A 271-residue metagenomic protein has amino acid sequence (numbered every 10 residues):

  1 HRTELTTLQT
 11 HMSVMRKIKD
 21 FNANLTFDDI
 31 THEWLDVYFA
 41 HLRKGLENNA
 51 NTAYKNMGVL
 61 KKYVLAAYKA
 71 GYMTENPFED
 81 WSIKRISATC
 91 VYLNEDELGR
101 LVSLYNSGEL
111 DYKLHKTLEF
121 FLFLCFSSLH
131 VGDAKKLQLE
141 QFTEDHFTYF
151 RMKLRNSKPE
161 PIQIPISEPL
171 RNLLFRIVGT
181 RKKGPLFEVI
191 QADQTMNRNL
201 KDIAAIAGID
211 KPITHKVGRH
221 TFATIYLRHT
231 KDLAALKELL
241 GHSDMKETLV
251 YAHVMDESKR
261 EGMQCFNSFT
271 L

Functional and structural regions predicted by a protein language model:
H1-L46: Basic/aromatic-enriched alpha-helical hairpins
K17-D20, L25-I30, G45-E79, H130-G132: N-terminal DNA-binding recognition helix of tyrosine site-specific recombinases/integrases
Y54, M73, E79-V131: Basic, Lys/Arg- and aromatic-enriched nucleic-acid-binding interface segment
Y92, R151-R155, L240, D244-C265: Catalytic-site neighborhood detector that most strongly recognizes the C-terminal catalytic loop/helix of tyrosine
H115-L118, I190-Q194, D210-T230, A252: Short basic/aromatic active-site micro-motif
L122, F126, G132-D133, D202 (+2 more regions): C-terminal catalytic core of tyrosine-transesterase DNA break-rejoin enzymes
R155-F175, R181-D202: C-terminal catalytic core of Y-nucleophile DNA break-rejoin enzymes
P159-E168, N172, R176-I177, H253-L271: DNA/chromatin major-groove-contacting recognition/catalytic segments
